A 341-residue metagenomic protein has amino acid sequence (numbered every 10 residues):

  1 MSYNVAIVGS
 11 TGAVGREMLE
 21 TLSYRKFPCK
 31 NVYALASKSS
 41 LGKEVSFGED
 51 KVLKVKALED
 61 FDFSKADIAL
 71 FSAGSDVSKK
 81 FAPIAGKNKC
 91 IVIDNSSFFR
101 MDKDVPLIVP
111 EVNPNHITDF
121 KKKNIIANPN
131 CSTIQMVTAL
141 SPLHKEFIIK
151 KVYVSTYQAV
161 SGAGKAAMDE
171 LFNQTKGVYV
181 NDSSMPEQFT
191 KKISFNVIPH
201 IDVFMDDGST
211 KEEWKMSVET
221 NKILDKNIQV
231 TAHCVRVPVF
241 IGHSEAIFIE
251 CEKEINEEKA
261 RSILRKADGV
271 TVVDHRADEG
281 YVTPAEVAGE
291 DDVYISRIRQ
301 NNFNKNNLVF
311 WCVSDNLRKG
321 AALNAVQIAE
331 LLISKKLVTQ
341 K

Functional and structural regions predicted by a protein language model:
M1-I193, Q229, S262, V293-Y294 (+4 more regions): N-terminal Rossmann-like NAD(P) cofactor-binding subdomain of oxidoreductases, focused on the glycine-rich
A69, V160-K341: Charged docking surfaces used in two-component/phosphorelay signaling
